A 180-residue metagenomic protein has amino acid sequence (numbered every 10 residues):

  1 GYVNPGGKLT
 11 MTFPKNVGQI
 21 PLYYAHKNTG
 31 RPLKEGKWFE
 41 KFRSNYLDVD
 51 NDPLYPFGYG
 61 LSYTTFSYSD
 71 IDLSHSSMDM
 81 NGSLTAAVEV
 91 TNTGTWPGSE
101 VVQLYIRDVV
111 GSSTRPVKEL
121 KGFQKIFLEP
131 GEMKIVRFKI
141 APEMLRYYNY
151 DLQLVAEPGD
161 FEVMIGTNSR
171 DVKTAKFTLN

Functional and structural regions predicted by a protein language model:
G1-S99, Y105, P130, E162-G166 (+1 more regions): Secreted, periplasmic, or luminal enzymes acting at the cell surface/secretory milieu
Q19, S76, W96, S112 (+2 more regions): Residue-level signal for secondary-structure boundary sites
T65, D70, G122-K125, M144 (+1 more regions): Extracellular/lumenal ectodomain signal focusing on beta-strand-rich modules and carbohydrate-recognition contexts
S83-T85, M133-R137, V172-T174: Intrinsic-disorder/low-complexity, polar/charged segments enriched in Ser/Thr/Lys/Arg/Asp/Glu/Gln
T95-S112, K118-L120: Short acidic, flexible loop segments centered on an aromatic residue
S112-Y148: Intrinsically disordered, low-complexity Pro/Gly/Ser/Thr-rich segments with frequent PxxP/GP/PP motifs and embedded
A141-N180: Terminal connector regions
